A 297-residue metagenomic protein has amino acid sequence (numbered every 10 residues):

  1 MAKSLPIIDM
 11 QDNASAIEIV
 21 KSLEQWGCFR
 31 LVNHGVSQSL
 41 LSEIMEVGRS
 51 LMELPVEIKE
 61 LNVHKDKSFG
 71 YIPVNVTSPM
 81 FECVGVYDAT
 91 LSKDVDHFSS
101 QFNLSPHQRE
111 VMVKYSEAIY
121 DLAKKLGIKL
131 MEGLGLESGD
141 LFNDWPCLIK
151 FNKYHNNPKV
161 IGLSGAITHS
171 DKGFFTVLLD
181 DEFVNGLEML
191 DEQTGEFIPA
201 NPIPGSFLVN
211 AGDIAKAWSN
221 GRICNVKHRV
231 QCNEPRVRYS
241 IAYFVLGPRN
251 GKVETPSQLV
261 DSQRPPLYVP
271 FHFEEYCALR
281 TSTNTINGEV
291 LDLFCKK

Functional and structural regions predicted by a protein language model:
M1-K297: Peripheral, non-catalytic segments flanking oxidoreductase cores
